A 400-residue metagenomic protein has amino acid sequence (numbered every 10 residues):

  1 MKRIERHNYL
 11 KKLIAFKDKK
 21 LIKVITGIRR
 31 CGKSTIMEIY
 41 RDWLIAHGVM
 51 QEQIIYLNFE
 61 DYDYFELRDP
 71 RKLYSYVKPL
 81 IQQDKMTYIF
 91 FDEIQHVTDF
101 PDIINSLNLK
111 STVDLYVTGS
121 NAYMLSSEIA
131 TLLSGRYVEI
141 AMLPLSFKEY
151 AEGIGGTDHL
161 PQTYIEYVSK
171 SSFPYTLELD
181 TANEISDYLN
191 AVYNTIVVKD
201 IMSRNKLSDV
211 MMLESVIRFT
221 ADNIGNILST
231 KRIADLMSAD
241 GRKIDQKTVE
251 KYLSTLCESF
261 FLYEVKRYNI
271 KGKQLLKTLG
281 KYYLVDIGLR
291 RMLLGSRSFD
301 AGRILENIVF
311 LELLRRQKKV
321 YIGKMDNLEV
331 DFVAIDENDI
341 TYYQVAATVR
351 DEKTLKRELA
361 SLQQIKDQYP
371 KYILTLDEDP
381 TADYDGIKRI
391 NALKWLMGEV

Functional and structural regions predicted by a protein language model:
I4-D18: Pre-Walker A adenine-sensing motif
I25: Hydrophobic anchor at the beta1->P-loop junction of P-loop NTPases
K33: Conserved lysine of the Walker
I36: Hydrophobic positions on the alpha1 helix immediately C-terminal to the Walker A/P-loop
I55-D84: Short glycine-rich substrate-engagement loop in P-loop NTPases that contacts/grips substrate
S120-A122, S126-I227, F260-Y263: Interdomain motor-coupling "hinge/lid" segment immediately C-terminal to the ATP-binding subdomain of NTP-driven enzymes
T181-I340: Accessory nucleic acid-recognition modules appended to NTPase machines
E378-V400: Domain-level recognition of nuclease-like catalytic cores that cleave nucleotide substrates
